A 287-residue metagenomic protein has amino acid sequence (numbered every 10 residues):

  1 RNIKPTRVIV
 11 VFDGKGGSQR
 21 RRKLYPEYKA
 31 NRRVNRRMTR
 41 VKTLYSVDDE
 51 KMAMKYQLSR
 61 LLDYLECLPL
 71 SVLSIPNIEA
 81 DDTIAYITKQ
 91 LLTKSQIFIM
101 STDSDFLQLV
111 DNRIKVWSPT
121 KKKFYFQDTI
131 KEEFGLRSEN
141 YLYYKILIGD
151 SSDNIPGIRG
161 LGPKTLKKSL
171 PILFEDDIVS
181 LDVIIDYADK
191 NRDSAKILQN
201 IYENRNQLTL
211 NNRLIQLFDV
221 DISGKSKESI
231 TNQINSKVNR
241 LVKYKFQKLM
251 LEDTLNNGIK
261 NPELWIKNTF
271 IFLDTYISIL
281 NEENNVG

Functional and structural regions predicted by a protein language model:
R1-M100, F106-F124, Q216, D221-K237: Noncatalytic, basic helical substrate-engagement surface that gates or grips nucleic-acid strands
S104-D105, K164: Alpha-helix/helix-capping structural signal
K123-I148: Active-site gating loop/helix substructures
R137-N140, L147-S226, F246-L280: Accessory alpha-helical DNA-binding modules that contact the DNA backbone or grooves
V238-F246: Short, cationic low-complexity segments
L280-G287: Acidic, low-complexity intrinsically disordered tails
